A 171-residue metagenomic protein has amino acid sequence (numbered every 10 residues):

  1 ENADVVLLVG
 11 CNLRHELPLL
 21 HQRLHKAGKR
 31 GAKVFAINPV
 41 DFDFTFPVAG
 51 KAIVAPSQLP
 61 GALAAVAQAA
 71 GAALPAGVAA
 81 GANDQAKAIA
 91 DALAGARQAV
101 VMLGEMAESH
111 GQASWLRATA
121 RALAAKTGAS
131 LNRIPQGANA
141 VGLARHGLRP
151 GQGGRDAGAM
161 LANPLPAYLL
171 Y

Functional and structural regions predicted by a protein language model:
E1-Y171: Cofactor-pocket helix-loop regions in the catalytic cores of large enzyme subunits
